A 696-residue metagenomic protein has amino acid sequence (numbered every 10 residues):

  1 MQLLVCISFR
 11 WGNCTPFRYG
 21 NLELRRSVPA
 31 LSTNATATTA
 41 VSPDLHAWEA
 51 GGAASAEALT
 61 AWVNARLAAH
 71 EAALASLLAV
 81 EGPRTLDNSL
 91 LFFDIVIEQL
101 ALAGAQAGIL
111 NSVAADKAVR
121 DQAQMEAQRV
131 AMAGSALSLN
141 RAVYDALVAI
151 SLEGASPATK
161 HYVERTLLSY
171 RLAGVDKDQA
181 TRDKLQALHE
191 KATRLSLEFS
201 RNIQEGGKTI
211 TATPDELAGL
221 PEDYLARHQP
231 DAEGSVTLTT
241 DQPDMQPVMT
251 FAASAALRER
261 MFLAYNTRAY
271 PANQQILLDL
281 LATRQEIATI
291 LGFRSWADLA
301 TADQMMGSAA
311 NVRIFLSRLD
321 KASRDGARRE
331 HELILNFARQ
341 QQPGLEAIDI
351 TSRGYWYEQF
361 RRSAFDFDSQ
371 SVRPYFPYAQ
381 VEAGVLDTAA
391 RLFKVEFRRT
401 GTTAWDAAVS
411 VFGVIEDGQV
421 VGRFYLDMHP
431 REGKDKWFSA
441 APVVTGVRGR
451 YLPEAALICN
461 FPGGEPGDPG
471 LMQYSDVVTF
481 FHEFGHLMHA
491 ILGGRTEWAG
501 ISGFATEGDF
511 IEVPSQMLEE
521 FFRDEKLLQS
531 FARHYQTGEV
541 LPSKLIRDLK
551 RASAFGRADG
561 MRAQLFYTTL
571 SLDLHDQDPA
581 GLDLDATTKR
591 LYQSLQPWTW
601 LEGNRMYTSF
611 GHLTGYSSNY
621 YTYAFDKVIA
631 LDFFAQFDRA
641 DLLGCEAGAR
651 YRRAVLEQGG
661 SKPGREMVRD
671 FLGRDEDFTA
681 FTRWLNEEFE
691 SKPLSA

Functional and structural regions predicted by a protein language model:
L31-L220: N-terminal helix-rich structural modules
S32-E57, A61, A65, S235 (+9 more regions): C-terminal, non-catalytic "cap/extension" segments appended to globular domains
P43-A58, A107-E126, I150-A187, T239-Q274 (+6 more regions): Short His/Asp/Glu-rich catalytic/ion-coordination signatures at enzyme active sites or charged loops
A158, Y162-V163, R194, R201 (+8 more regions): Active-site-proximal, well-structured secondary-structure segments within enzyme catalytic domains
P462-F481: Short pre-active-site segment immediately N-terminal to the catalytic Zn-binding motif
